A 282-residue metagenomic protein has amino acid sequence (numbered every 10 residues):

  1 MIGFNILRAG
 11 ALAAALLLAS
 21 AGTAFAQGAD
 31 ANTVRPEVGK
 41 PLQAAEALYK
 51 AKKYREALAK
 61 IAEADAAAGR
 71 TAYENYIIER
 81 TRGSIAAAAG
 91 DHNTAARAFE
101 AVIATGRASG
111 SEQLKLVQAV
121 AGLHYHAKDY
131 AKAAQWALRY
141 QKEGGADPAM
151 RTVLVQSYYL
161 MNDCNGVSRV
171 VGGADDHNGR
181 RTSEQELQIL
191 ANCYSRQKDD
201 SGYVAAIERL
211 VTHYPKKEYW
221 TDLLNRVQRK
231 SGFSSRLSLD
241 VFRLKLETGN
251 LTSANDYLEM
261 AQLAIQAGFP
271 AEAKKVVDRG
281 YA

Functional and structural regions predicted by a protein language model:
I2-G10, L16-V34, D200-R209, E218-Y219 (+4 more regions): Long, contiguous interaction/recruitment modules in multidomain scaffold/adaptor proteins
I2-L12, L16-E100, T105-A108, E112-K115: N-terminal leader/linker segments that initiate helical-solenoid repeat arrays
V34-Q43, A72-E79, S109-A119, E143-V153 (+8 more regions): Generic helix N-cap/helix-start motif at coil->alpha-helix transitions
L48, R82, A86, H124 (+4 more regions): Residue at a conserved register position within TPR or TPR-like alpha-solenoid repeats
K60-E63, N93-I103, Y130-Q141, C164-H177 (+3 more regions): Alpha-helical repeat scaffolds
A86-L154: Surface-exposed, polar helix/loop patches in the mature regions of secreted/periplasmic/lumenal proteins that form
L154-Y159, V170-V171, E186-S195: Hydrophobic transmembrane helix bundles of membrane-integrated enzymes that assemble and modify cell-envelope
